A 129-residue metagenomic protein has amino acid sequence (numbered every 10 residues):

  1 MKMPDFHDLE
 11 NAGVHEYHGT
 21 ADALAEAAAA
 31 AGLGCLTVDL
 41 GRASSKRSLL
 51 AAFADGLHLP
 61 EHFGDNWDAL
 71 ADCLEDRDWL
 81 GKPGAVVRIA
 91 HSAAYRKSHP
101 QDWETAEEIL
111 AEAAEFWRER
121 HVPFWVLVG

Functional and structural regions predicted by a protein language model:
M1-G129: Positively charged, polar, low-complexity stretches
